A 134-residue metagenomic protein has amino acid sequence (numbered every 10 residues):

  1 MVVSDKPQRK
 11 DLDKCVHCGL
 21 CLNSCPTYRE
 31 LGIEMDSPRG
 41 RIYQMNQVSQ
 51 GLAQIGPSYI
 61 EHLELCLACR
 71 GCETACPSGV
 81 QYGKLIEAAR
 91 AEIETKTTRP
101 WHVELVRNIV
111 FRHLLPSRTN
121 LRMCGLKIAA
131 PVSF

Functional and structural regions predicted by a protein language model:
M1-C66: Ferredoxin-type iron-sulfur electron-transfer modules and their immediate structural context
R9, I42-F134: Iron-sulfur-cluster electron-transfer modules
